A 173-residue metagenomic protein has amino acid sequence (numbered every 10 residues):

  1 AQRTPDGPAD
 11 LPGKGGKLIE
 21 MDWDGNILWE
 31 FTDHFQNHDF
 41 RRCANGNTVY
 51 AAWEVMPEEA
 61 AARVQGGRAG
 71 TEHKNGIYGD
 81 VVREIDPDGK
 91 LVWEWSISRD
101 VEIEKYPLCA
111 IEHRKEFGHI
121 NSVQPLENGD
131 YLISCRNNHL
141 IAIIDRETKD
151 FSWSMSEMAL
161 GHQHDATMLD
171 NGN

Functional and structural regions predicted by a protein language model:
A1-N173: Histidine-/acidic-rich catalytic cores in large beta-rich domains
